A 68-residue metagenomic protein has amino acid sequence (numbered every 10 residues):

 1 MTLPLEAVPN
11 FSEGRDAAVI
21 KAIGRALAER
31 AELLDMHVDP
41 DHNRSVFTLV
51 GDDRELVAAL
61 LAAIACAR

Functional and structural regions predicted by a protein language model:
M1-R68: Long, contiguous binding/interaction regions
